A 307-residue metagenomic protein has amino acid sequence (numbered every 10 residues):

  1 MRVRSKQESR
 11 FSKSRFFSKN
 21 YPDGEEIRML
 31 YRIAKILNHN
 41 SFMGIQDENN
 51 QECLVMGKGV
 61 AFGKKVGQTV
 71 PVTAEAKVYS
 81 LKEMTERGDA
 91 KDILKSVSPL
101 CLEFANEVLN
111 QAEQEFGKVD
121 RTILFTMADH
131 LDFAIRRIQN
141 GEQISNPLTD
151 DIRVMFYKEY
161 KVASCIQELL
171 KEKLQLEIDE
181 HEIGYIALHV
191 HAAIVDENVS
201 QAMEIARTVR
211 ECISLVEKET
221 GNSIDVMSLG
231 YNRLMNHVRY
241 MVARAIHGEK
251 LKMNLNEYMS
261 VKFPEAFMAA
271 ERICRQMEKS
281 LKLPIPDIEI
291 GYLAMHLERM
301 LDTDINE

Functional and structural regions predicted by a protein language model:
M1-R28: N-terminal amphipathic/basic-hydrophobic helices that include classical n-h-c signal peptides and signal-anchor
F16-F17, E25-E307: A cross-family "folded-core" feature that marks the main globular domain of proteins
